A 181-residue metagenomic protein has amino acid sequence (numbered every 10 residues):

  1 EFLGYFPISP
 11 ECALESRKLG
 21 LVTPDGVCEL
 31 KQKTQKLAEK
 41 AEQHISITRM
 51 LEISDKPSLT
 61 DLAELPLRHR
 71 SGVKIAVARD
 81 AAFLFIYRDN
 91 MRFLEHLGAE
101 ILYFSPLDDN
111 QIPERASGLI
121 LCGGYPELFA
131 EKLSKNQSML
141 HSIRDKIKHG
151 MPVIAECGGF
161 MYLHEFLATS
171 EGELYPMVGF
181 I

Functional and structural regions predicted by a protein language model:
E1-L67: Internal gly/pro-rich beta-alpha loop/helix module that stabilizes soluble enzyme cofactors or their anionic handles
F6, F104, I181: Hydrophobic residues at beta-strand termini and immediately following loops that shape nucleotide-binding pockets
P7-E11, P106-L107, G124, G158-G159: Short, ordered loop/turn segments at secondary-structure junctions
L14-G20, R88-N90, E131, E165-L167: Short acidic, glycine/serine/threonine-rich loops at helix termini
D25-Q32, I45, F85, D89-R92 (+4 more regions): Conserved active-site and cofactor/substrate-binding residues in soluble primary-metabolism enzymes
V73-Q137, H141-K146: Phosphate-binding active sites in nucleotide-utilizing proteins
P126-I181: Cysteine-nucleophile active-site neighborhood
